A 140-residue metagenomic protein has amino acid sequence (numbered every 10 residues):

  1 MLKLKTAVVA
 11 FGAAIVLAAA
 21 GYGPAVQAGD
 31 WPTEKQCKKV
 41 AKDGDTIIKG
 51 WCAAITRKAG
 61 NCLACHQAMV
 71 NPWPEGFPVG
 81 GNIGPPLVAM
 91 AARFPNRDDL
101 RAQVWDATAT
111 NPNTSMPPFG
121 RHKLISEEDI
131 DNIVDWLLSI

Functional and structural regions predicted by a protein language model:
M1-Q36: N-terminal export/targeting leaders of redox proteins
V26-K58: Electrostatic cytochrome c docking/interface patches
G44, T56, F94-P95, L124-E128: Soluble non-cytosolic domains of exported or imported proteins
I48-K49, P85, T114-P117: Positions in alpha-helical segments
R57-N61, M69, D129: Short pre-active-site segment immediately N-terminal to redox-active cysteine/selenocysteine motifs in thiol-based
L63-W105, P118-R121: Gly/Gly-Pro-rich "capping" loops immediately C-terminal to redox-active cysteine motifs in periplasmic/lumenal
D98, A102-N111, G120-I140: C-terminal capping alpha-helices of c-type cytochrome domains
